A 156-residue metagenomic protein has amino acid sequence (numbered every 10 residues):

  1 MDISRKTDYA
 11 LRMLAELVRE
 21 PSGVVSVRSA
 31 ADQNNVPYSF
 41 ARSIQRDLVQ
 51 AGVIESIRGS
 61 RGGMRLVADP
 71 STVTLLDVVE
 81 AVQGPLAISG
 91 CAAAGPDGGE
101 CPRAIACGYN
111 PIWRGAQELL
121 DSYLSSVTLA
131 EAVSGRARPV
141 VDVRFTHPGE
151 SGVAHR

Functional and structural regions predicted by a protein language model:
L14, Q45-R46: Short, hydrophobic-biased segments on the C-terminal half of alpha helices that form "recognition helices"
V18-S22, A68-D69: Short helix-capping/hinge SLiMs at alpha-helix to coil transitions
V27-N35: A short alpha-helical element within helix-turn-helix/winged-helix DNA-binding domains across DNA-binding proteins
D32, V49-Q50: Alpha-helical residues within the helix-turn-helix
G52-V67: Beta-hairpin "wing" of winged helix-turn-helix
P70-G95, Y109-L119: Conserved segment of winged-helix/HTH DNA-binding domains
D97-R156: C-terminal regulatory/oligomerization modules of transcriptional regulators
